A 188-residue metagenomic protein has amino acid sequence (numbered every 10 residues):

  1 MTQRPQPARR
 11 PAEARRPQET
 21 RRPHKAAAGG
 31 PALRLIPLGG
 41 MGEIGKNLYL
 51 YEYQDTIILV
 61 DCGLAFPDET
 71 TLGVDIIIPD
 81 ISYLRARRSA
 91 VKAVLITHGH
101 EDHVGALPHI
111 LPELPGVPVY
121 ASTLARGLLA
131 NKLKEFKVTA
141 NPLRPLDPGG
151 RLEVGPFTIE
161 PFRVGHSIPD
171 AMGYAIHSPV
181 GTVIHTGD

Functional and structural regions predicted by a protein language model:
M1-K25: Intrinsically disordered, low-complexity RNA-associated tracts
R22-A32, L48-D55, L59, A171-G187: Metal-dependent phosphodiesterase/nuclease catalytic metal-binding core
L33-G42: Mature N-terminal segment immediately following signal peptide/propeptide cleavage in secreted/periplasmic
L35, Y51, D61, H98-G99 (+4 more regions): Divalent metal-coordination and catalytic microenvironments
M41-K46, Y53-I96, P108-V117, A121-A125 (+1 more regions): Pre-active-site segment of Zn-dependent metallo-hydrolases
G45-N47, P115, P148, D170-M172: Residue-level marker for the onset of beta-strands and adjacent loop->beta junctions in well-ordered domains
V94-V104, R163-I168: Histidine-centered catalytic micro-motifs
L124-A171, H177-P179: Metallo-beta-lactamase
